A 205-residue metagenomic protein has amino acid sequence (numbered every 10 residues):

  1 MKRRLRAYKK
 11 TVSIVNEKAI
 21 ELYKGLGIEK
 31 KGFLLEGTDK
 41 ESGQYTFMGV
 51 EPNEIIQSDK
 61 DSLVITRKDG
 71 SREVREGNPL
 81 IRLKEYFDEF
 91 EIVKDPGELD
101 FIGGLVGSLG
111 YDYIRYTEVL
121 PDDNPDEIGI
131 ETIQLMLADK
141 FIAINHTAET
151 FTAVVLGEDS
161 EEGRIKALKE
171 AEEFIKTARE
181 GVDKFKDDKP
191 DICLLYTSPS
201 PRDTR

Functional and structural regions predicted by a protein language model:
K2-Y8, S13-P125, I130-A153, E158-V182: A cross-family signal for N-terminal binding/gating loops and helix N-caps that shape access to the active site
G181-L195: Long, charged amphipathic helices and adjacent flexible linkers at domain junctions
Y196-R205: Single conserved hydrophobic/aromatic residue that forms the stacking wall/gate of nucleotide- or nucleobase-binding
